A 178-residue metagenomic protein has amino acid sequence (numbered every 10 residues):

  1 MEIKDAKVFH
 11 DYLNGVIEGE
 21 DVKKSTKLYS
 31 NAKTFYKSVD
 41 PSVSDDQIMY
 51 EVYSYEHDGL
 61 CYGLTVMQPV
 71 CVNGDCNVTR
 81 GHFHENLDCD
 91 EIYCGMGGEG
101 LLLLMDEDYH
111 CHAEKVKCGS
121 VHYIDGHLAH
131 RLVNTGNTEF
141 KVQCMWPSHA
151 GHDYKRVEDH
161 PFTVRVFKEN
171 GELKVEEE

Functional and structural regions predicted by a protein language model:
D5-V8: N-terminal leader/propeptide segments of preproteins
L13-C118, N134-F140, M145-E178: Active-site region of the double-stranded beta-helix
K117-A129: Conserved SET/PR-domain catalytic core that frames the SAM/AdoMet-binding pocket
